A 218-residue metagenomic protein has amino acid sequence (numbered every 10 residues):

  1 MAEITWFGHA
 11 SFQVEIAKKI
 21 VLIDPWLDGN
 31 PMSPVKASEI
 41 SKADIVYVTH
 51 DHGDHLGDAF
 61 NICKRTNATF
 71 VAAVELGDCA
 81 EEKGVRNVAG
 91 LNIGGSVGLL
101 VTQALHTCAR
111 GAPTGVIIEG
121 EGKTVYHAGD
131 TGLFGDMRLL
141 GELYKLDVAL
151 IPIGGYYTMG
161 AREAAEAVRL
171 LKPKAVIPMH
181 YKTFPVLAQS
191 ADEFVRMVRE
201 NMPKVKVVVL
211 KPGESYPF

Functional and structural regions predicted by a protein language model:
M1-I20, L27-N30, E193-V205, V209-E214: Zn-dependent metallo-beta-lactamase
E3-W6, V21-D24, L99-A104, T124-D130: Active-site-proximal beta-strand elements of phosphoester/diester hydrolases
Q13-H52, G57-K64, E75, L105-A109 (+1 more regions): Pre-active-site segment of Zn-dependent metallo-hydrolases
L22-D24, A43-D51, F70-V74, V125-T131 (+3 more regions): Active-site neighborhood of phospho(di)ester-bond hydrolases with catalytic His/Asp-centered motifs
G29-N30, H52-G57, G77-A80, G95-G98 (+4 more regions): Active-site environment of divalent metal-dependent phosphoester hydrolases
T49, G57-T107: Glycine/small-residue-rich loop that forms an oxyanion/phosphate-binding "nest" at active or ligand-binding sites
E81-S96, E163-A165, R169-F218: Binuclear metal-ion centers of metallo-dependent hydrolases, dominated by the metallo-beta-lactamase
L105-L170, E193: Active-site-proximal loop/helix segments of hydrolase catalytic cores
